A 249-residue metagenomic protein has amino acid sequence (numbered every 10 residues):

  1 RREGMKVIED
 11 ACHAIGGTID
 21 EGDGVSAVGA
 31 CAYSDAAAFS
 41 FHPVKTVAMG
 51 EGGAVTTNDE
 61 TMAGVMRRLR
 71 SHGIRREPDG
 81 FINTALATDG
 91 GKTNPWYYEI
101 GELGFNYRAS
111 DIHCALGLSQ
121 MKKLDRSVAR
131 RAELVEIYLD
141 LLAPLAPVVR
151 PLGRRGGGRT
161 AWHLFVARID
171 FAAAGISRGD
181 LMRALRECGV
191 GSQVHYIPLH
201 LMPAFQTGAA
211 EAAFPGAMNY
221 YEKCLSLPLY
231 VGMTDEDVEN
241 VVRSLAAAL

Functional and structural regions predicted by a protein language model:
R1-G24, N58-T61: Catalytic PLP-binding core of fold-type I/II PLP enzymes
K6, T18, D35-A36, G191: Proline-centered loop/turn at the N-terminus of a beta-strand
D10-A14, A36, G52, I112: Generic detector of well-ordered alpha-helical packing
T18, G22, N58-L249: PLP-dependent aminotransferase class I/II
M49-V55: Glycine-rich phosphate-binding loop of ATP-grasp-fold ATP-dependent ligases
